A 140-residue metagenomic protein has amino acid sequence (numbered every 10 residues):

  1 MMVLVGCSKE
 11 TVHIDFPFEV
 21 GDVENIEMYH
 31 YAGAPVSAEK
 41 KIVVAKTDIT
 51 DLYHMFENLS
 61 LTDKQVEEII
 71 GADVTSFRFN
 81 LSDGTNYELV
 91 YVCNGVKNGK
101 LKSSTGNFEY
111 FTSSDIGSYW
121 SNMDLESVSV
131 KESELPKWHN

Functional and structural regions predicted by a protein language model:
M1-C7: Sec-dependent bacterial lipoprotein signal peptides
C7-N140: Function-determining sites in protein domains
